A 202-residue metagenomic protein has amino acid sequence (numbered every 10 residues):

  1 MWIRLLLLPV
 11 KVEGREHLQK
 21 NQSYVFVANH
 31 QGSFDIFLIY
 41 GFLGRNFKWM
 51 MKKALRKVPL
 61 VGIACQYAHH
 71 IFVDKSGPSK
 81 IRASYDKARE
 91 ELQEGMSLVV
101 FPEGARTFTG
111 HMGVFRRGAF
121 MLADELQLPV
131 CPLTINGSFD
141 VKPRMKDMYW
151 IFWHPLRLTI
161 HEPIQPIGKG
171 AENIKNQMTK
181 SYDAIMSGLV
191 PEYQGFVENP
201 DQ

Functional and structural regions predicted by a protein language model:
W2-I3, C65, E91, A123: A generic structural signal for well-ordered alpha-helical segments
I3-L5, K20-P78: Catalytic core of membrane glycerolipid acyltransferases/transacylases, capturing the structured, soluble-facing
L5-E13, I81-R82, D140-P143: Short gly/ser/thr-rich secondary-structure transition/capping motifs
L7-P9, N46, Y67, G95 (+1 more regions): A generic structural signal for alpha->beta connector loops
V12, F26, W49-M50, L158-I160: Generic preference for hydrophobic
V12, I71-D74, P166: Short acidic-hydrophobic, aromatic-tinged amphipathic segments that line or gate anion-handling sites
R15-L18: Glycine-rich helix-loop-beta junction characteristic of Rossmann-like nucleotide cofactor-binding loops
R82-Q202: Non-catalytic C-terminal accessory region of glycerolipid acyltransferases and related lyso-lipid remodeling enzymes
